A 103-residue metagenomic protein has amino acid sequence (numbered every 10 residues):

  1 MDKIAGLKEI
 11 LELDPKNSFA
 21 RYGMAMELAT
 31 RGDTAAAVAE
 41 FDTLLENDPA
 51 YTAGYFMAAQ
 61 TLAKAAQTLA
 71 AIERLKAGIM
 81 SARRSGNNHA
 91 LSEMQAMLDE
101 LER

Functional and structural regions predicted by a protein language model:
E9-I10, T43-L44, G78: Canonical positions in the second alpha-helix
L13, E46-N47, S81-S85: Structural marker of alpha-solenoid helical repeat scaffolds
